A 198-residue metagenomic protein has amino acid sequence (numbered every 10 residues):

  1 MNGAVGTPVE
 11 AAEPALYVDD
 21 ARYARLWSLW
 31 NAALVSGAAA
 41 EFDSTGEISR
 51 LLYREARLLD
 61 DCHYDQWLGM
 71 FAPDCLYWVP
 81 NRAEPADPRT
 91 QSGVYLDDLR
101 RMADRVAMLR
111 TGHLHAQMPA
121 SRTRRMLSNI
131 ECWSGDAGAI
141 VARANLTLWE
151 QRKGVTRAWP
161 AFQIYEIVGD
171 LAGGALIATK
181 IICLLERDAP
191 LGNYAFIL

Functional and structural regions predicted by a protein language model:
M1-A24, A137-R143, K153, W159-A195: Short beta-strand edge/turn micro-motifs at domain boundaries
G3-D61, G69: Short, low-complexity N-terminal intrinsically disordered segments enriched in polar/charged residues
R50, T123-R125, A158-P160: Short solvent-exposed loop/turn micro-motifs enriched in small/polar/acidic residues
E55, W67, M102, I167: Hydrophobic pocket/interface hotspot
E55-A56, H115-A120, K153-G154: Short helix-to-loop capping/linker segments positioned immediately adjacent to catalytic or ligand/cofactor-binding
P73-I140: A solvent-exposed, acidic/Ser-Thr-rich amphipathic alpha-helical stretch
P85, W149-R152: Short, solvent-exposed loop/turn segments at secondary-structure junctions
